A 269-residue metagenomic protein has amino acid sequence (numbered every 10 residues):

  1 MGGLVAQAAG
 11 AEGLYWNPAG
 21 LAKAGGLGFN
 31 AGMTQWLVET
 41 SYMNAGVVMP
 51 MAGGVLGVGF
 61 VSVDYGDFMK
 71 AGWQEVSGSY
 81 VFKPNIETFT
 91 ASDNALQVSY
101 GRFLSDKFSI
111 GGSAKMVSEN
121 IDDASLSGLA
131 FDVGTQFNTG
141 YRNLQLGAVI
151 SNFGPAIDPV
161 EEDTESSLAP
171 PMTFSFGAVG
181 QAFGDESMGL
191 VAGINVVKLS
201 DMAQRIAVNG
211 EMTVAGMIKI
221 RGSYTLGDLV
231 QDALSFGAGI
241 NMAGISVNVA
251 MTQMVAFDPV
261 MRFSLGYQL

Functional and structural regions predicted by a protein language model:
M1-L27: Outer-membrane beta-barrel biogenesis signature
L4-A8, G26-G28, W36, S41-L269: Outer-membrane beta-barrel porins/channels
